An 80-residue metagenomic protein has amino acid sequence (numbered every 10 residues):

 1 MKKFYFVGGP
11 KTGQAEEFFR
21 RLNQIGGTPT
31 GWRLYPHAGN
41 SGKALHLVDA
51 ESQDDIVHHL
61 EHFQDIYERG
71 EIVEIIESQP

Functional and structural regions predicted by a protein language model:
M1-K43, L47, E51-D55, I75-P80: Short S/T/G/P-rich N-terminal loop/turn motif that feeds into the first structured element of a domain
R21, H62-F63: Short, glycine/charged-enriched secondary-structure capping and boundary segments
G26-P29, F63-E71: A common structural junction motif
I56-L60: Charge-rich, low-aromatic oligomerization/scaffolding segments with amphipathic character
